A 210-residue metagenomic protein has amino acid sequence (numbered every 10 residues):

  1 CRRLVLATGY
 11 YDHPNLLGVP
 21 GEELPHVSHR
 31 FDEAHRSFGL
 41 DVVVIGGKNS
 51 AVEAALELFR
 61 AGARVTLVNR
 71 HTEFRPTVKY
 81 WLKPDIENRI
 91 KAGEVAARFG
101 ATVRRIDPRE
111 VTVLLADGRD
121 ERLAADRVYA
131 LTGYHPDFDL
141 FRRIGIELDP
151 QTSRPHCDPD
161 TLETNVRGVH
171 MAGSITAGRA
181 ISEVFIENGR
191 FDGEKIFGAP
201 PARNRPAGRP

Functional and structural regions predicted by a protein language model:
C1, R209-P210: Domain-scale selection of a single, long terminal region that carries the protein's primary operational module
C1-L40, D117-D120, A124-P136, T152-N165: FAD-binding core/adjacent interface of flavoenzyme oxidoreductases
Y11, T102, T176: Catalytic metal-binding/acid-base residues of hydrolase active sites
G21, Y80, E187-R190: Short, conserved loop/turn and helix-capping segments at secondary-structure boundaries that abut family-defining
S28, A96-R98, H170: General small-molecule cofactor/ligand-binding pocket signal
R30-R75, R119-E121, L140, D160-G208: Rossmann-like dinucleotide/flavin-binding elements
R60-T152, G208-R209: A Rossmann-like FAD-binding core segment of flavoenzymes
